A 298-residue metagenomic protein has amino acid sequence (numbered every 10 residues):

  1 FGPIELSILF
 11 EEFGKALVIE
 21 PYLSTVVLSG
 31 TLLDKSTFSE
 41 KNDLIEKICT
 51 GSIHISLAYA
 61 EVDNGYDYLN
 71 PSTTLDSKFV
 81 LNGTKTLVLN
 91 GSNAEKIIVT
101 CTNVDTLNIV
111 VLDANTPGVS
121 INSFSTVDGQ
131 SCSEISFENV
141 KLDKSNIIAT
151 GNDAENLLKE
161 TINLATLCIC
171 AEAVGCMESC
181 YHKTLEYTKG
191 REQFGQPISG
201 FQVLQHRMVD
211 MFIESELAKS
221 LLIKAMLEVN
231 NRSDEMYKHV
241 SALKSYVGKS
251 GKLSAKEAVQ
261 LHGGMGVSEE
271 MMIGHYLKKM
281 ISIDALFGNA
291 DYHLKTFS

Functional and structural regions predicted by a protein language model:
F1-E20, S36-E40, K47, G51-S52 (+2 more regions): Alpha-helical interface subdomain recognition
F1-G2, D67-L69, N90-A94: Short glycine/proline-enriched turns and hinge-like loops at secondary-structure junctions
L9, L57, G83, V99 (+4 more regions): Residue-level signal for inorganic ion chemistry
Y22-S29, I53-I55, S92-E95: FAD-binding core of FAD-dependent oxidoreductases, characterized by glycine-rich FAD pyrophosphate-binding loops
L28-S36: Helix-loop "lid/cap" segments that line or gate small-molecule binding pockets
G51-V62, V99: A short, Trp-centered hydrophobic/proline-enriched beta-strand micro-motif
Y66, N70-S72, L87-V88, D113-T150: Flexible, small-/acidic-enriched active-site or ligand-binding loops
T84-V119: A short core secondary-structure module
